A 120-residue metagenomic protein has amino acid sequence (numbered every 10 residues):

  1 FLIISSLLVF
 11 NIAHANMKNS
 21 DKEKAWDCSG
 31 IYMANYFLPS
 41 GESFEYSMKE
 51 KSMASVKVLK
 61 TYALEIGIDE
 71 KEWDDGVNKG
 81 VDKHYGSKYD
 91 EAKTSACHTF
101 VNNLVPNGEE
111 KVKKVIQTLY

Functional and structural regions predicted by a protein language model:
L2-V9: Bacterial N-terminal signal peptides
I3, K22-W26, T94: Hydrophobic alpha-helical segments
V9-N16: Sec/Tat signal peptide C-region and signal peptidase I cleavage site
M17-K18, G86: Residues embedded in well-ordered secondary-structure elements
K18-I68: Short N-proximal segments of mature Sec-exported proteins
Y46-Y120: Compact alpha-helical subdomains of small soluble proteins
